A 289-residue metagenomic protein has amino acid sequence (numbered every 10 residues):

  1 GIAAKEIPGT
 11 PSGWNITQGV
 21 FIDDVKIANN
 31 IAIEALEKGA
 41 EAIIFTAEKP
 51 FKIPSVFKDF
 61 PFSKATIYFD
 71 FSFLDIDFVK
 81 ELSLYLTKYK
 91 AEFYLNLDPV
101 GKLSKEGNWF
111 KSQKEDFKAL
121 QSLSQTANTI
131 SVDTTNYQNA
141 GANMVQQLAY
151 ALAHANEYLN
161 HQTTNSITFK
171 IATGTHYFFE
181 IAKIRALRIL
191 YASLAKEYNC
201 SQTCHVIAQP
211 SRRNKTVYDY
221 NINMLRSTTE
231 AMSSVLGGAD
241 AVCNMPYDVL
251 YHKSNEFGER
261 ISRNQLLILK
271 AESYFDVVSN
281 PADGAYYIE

Functional and structural regions predicted by a protein language model:
G1-A172, H176, A241, M245: Catalytic alpha/beta active-site cores
L36, S234-V235: Non-catalytic positions within long, well-ordered alpha-helices that form the structural scaffold/packing of enzyme
G39, Y191, G237, Q265 (+1 more regions): Conserved, mostly hydrophobic/aromatic
D98-V100, T134-Q138, S166-G174, H205-R213 (+2 more regions): A glycine-rich phosphate-binding loop feature that marks nucleotide/adenosyl-phosphate handling sites
Q147-I207, R212, N221-I222: Gly/Pro-rich turn-and-neighbor structural signature
N160-H161, S193-C200, S234, A241 (+1 more regions): Conserved helix-loop functional segments at active or binding sites
Y218-E230: Active-site-adjacent loop and "lid" segments of alpha/beta metabolic enzymes
T229, D240-E289: Active-site or pore-adjacent capping/gating segments
